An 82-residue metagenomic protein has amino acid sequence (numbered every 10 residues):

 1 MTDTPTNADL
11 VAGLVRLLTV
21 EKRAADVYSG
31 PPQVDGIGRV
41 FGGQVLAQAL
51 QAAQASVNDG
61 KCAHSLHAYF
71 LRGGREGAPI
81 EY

Functional and structural regions predicted by a protein language model:
M1-E81: Terminal targeting signals and extreme-terminal segments of soluble enzymes
